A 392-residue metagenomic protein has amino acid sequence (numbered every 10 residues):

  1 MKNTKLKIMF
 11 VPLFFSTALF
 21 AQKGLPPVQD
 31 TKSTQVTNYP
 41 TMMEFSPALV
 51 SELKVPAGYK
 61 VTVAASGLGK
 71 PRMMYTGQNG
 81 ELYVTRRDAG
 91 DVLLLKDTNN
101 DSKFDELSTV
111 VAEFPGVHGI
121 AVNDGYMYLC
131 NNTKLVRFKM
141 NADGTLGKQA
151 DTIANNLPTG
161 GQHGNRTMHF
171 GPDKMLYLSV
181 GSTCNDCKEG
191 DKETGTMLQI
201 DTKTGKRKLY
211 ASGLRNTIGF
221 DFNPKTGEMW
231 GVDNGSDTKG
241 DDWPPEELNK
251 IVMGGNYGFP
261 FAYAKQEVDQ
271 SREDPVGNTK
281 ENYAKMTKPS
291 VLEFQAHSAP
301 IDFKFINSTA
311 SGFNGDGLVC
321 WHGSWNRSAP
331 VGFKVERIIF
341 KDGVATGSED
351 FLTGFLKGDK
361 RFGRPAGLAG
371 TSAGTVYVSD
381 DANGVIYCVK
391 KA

Functional and structural regions predicted by a protein language model:
K23-P56, N165, S182-N185, T202-K203 (+6 more regions): Beta-propeller domain segments
A48, E52-S66, N100-E113, M140-T159 (+3 more regions): Blade-edge beta-strand/turn elements of extracellular beta-propeller and related beta-sheet repeat scaffolds
K60, K70, D88, E106 (+9 more regions): Beta-rich catalytic cores
N79, R86-R87, N132-K134, M140 (+5 more regions): Short loop/turn segments immediately following the C-termini of beta-strands
E81-T85, Y126-L129, M175-S179, E228-V232 (+3 more regions): Conserved beta-propeller blade signature
D91-L94, Y126, K134-V136, T196-L198 (+3 more regions): A short loop-to-beta-strand structural motif that recurs across blades of beta-propeller domains
E106-L107, G116, A121-N123, T133-G171 (+1 more regions): Asp-box/WD-like beta-propeller blade repeats and closely related beta-sheet repeat scaffolds
